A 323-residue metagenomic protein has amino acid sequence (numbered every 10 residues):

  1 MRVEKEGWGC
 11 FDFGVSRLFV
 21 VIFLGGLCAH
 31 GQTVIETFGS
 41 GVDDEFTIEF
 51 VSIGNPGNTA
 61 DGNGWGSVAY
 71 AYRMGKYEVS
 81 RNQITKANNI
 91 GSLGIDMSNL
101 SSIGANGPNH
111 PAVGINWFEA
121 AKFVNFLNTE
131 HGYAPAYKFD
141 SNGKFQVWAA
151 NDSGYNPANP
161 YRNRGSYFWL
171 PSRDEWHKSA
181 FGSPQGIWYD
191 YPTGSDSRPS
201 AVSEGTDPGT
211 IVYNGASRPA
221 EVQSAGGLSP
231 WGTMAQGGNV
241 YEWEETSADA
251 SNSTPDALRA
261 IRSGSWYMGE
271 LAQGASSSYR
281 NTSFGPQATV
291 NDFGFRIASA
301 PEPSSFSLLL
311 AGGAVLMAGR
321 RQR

Functional and structural regions predicted by a protein language model:
M1-V15: N-terminal secretory signal peptides that target proteins for export/translocation
S16-G26: Bacterial N-terminal signal peptides
C28-D44, V51, F139: Boundary/junction segments of secreted and surface-exposed precursor proteins
S40-S98, P111-N128, G238: A short glycine-rich, aromatic-capped structural motif
D43-T47, F118-S276: Functional-site microenvironments in short loops/helix caps that host divalent-cation chemistry
T59-R73, V202-V212, A272-Q287: Short, polar loop/linker segments at the starts of domains and inter-domain junctions
T289-S299: Short, structured beta-strand segments at or near domain termini in extracellular proteins/domains
E302-G319: A short, hydrophobic C-terminal helix/tail in secreted or cell-surface proteins
